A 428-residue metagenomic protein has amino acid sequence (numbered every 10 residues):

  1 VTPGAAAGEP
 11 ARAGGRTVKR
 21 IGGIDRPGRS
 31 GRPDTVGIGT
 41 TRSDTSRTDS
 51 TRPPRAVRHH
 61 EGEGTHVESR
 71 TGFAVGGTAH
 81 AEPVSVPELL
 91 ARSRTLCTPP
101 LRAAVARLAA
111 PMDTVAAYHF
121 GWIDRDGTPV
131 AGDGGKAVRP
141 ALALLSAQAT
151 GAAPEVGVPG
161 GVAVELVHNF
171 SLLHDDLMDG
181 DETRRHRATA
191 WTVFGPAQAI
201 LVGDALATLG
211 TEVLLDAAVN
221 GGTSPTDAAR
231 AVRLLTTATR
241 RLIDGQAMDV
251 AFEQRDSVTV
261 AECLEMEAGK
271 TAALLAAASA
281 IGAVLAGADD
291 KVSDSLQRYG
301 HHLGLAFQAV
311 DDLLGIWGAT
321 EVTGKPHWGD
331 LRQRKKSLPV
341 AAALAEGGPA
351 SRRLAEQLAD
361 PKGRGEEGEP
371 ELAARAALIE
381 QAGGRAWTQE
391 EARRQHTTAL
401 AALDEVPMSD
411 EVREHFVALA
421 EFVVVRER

Functional and structural regions predicted by a protein language model:
V1-E63: Compositionally biased, low-complexity flexible segments
R52-A163, V167, L173, L177-T192 (+5 more regions): Conserved N-terminal diphosphate/IPP-binding helix and adjacent helical/loop segment of trans-prenyltransferase domains
V86, L90, R94, M112 (+9 more regions): Hydrophobic packing residues in well-ordered alpha-helices of helical domains and bundles
R102, A106-L108, V130-K136, I200-L201 (+2 more regions): All-alpha helical catalytic cores of prenyl diphosphate-utilizing isoprenoid enzymes
T114-A163, V213-L214, V219-N220, V260-L303 (+2 more regions): Alpha-helical phosphate/pyrophosphate-handling elements in metalloenzyme active cores
V115-H119, A163, G180, L234-A238 (+4 more regions): Short acidic/histidine-centered micro-motifs embedded in hydrophobic/aromatic stretches that mark compact functional
A131, R184-A207, D256-T271, D294-R298 (+2 more regions): Divalent-cation-assisted or electrostatically stabilized phosphate/pyrophosphate-binding catalytic cores
Q148-G151, G282-K291, L314-E321, A355-D360 (+2 more regions): C-terminal helix-coil-helix/basic helical segment that borders enzyme active sites and/or dimer interfaces and provides
